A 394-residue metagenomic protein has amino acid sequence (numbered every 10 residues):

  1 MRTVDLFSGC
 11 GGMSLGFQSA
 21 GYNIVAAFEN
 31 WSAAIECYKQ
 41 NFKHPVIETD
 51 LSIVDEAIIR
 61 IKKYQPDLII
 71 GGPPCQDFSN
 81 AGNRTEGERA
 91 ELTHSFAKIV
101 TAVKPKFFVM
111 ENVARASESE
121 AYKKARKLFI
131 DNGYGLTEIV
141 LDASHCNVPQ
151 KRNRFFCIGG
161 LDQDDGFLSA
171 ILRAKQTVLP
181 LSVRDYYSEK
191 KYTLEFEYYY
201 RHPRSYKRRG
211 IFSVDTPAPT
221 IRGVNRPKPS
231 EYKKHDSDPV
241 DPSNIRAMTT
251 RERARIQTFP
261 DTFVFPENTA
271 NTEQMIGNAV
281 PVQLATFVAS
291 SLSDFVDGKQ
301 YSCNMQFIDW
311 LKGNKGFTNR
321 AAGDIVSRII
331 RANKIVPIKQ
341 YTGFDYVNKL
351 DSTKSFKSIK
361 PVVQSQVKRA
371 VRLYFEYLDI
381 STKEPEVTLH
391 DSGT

Functional and structural regions predicted by a protein language model:
R2-I24, L128-D131, R154-S302: S-adenosyl-L-methionine-dependent DNA methyltransferase catalytic core
F7, Y38, F307-W310, A332 (+1 more regions): Conserved hydrophobic/aromatic "anchor" residues that stabilize well-ordered secondary structure elements
A27-F28: The conserved SAM/SAH-binding core of class I Rossmann-like methyltransferase domains, concentrating on the hydrophobic
W31: Conserved SAM/SAH-binding beta-strand->alpha-helix loop
E36-V46: Short, conserved SAM-binding/catalytic segment of Class I S-adenosyl-L-methionine-dependent methyltransferases
V54-L68, P73-T220: Class I S-adenosyl-L-methionine
D294-Q306, E384-L389: Low-complexity, Pro/Thr/Ser/Gly/Ala-rich linker/spacer regions in secreted, extracellular modular proteins
K315-T382: Non-catalytic DNA-binding core/recognition domains of DNA-processing enzymes
